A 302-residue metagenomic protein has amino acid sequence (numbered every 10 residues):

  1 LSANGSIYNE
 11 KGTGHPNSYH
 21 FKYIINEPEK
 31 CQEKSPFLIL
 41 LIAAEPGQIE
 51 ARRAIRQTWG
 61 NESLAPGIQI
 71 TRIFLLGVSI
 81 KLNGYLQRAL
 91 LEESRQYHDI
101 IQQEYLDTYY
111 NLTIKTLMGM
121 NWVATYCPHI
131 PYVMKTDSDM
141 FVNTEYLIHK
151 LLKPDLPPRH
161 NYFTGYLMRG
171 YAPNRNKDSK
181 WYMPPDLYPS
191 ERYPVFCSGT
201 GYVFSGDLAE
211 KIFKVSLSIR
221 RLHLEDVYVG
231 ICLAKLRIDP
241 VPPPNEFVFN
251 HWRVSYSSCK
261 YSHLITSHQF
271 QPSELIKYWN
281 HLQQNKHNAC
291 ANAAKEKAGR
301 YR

Functional and structural regions predicted by a protein language model:
L1-R302: Secretory-pathway lumenal glyco-enzymes, predominantly type II signal-anchor Golgi glycosyltransferases
